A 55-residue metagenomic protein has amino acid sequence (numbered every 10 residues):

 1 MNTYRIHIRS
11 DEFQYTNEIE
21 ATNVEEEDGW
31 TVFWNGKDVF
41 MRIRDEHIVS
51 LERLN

Functional and structural regions predicted by a protein language model:
M1-T3, E26, N55: Secondary-structure boundary/capping motif
N2-E12: A short beta-strand micro-motif
N2-Y4, G29, V39, H47: A generic structural signal for short beta-strands and their flanking turns/coil linkers
Y4-I6, A21, F33, I48-L51: Hydrophobic beta-strand residues in large extracellular and virion-surface proteins
R9, E18-E20, D38-V39, D45: Short linear sequence elements within intrinsically disordered, low-complexity coil regions
F13-G36: Short, flexible N-terminal segments of the mature chain
G36-N55: Short, mixed-charge low-complexity intrinsically disordered segments
